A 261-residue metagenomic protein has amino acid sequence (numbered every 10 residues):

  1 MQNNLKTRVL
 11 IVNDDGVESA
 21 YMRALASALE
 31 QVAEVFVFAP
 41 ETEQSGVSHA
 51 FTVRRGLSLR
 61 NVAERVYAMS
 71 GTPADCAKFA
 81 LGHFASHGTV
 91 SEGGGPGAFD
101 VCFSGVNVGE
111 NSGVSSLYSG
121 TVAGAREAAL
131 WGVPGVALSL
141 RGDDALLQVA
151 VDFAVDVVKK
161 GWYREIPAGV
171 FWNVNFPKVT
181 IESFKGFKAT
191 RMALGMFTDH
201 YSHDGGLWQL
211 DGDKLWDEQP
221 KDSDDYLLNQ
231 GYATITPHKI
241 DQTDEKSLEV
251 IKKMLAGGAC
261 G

Functional and structural regions predicted by a protein language model:
N4-V9, S19-G97: A cross-family phosphate/adenosyl-ligand binding-site feature
I11-E18, S115: Short, glycine-rich nucleotide/cofactor-binding loops
D15-R23, G205, W216-E218: Short acidic, Gly/Ser-rich segments with clustered Asp/Glu that frequently serve as metal-coordination loops in enzyme
C76, V149-G261: Electrostatically charged, flexible surface regions
E110-S119: Glycine/threonine-rich flexible loop motifs
G124-A128: Hydrophobic/aromatic ligand-binding patch that stacks against planar heteroaromatic rings of cofactors or nucleotides
A129-A150: Glycine-rich phosphate/pyrophosphate-binding loops and their adjacent beta-strand/loop elements at enzyme active sites
